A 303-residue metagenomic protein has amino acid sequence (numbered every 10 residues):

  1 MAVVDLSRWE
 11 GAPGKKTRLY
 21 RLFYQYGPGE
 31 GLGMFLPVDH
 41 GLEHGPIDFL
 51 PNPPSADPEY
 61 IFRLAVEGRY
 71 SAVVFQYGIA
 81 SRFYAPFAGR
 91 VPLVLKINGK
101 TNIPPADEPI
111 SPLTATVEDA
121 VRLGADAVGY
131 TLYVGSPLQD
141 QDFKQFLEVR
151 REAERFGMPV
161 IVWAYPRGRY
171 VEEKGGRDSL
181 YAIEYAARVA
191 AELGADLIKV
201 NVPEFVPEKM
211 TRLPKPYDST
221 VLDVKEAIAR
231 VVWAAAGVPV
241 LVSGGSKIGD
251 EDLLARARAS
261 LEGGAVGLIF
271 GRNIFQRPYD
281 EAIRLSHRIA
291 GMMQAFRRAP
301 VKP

Functional and structural regions predicted by a protein language model:
M1-D5, R298-P303: Basic/polar N-terminal segments that are highly enriched at the extreme N-terminus, encompassing both cleavable
M1-V3, E10-G11, K15-K16, I47 (+1 more regions): N-terminal positively charged helical leader segments and presequences
L6-P28: N-terminal basic/disordered segments at the start of proteins
F23, P278-Y279: Solvent-exposed, flexible loop/coil residues
P28, F35, G41-V240, E251-R272 (+3 more regions): Alpha/beta enzyme core
K247: A C-terminal functional module that forms or caps the active site or interfaces directly with catalytic machinery
